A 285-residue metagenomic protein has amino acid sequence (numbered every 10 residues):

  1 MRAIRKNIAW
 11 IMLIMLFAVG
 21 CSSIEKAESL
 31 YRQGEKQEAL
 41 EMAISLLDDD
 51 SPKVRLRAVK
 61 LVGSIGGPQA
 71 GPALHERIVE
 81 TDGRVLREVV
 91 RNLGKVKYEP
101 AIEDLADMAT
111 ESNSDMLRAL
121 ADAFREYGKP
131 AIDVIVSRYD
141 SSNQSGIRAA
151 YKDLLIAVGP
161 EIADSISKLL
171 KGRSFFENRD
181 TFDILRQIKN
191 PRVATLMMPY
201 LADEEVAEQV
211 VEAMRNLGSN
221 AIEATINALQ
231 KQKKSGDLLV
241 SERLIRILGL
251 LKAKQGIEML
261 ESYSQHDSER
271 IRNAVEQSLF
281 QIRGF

Functional and structural regions predicted by a protein language model:
M1-I11: Bacterial N-terminal signal peptides that target proteins for export
A18-G20: C-terminal motif of bacterial Sec signal peptides marking the signal peptidase cleavage site
S23-E35, S45, K53-G67, P72-E76 (+12 more regions): Structural detector for internal amphipathic alpha-helices that build alpha-solenoid repeat scaffolds
L229-V240: Acidic, Ser/Thr- and Gly/Pro-rich intrinsically disordered linkers and low-complexity segments that flank or connect
